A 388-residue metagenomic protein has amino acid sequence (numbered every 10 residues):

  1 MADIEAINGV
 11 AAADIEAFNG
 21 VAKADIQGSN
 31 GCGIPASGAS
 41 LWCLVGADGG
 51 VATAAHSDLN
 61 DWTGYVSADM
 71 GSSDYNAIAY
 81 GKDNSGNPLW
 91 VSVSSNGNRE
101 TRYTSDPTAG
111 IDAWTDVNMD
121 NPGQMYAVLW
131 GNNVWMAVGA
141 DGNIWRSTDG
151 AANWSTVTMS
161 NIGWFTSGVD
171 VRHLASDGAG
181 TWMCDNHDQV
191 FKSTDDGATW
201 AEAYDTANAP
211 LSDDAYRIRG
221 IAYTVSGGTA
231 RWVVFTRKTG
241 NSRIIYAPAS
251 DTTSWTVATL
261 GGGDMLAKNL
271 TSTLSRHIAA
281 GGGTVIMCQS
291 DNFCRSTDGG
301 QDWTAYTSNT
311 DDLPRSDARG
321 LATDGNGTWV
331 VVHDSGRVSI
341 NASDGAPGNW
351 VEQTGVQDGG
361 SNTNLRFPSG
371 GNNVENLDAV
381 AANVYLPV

Functional and structural regions predicted by a protein language model:
M1-I34: Intrinsically disordered, compositionally biased repeat/linker segments
G33-V388: Residue-level hotspots at or immediately adjacent to binding/recognition sites across diverse folds
